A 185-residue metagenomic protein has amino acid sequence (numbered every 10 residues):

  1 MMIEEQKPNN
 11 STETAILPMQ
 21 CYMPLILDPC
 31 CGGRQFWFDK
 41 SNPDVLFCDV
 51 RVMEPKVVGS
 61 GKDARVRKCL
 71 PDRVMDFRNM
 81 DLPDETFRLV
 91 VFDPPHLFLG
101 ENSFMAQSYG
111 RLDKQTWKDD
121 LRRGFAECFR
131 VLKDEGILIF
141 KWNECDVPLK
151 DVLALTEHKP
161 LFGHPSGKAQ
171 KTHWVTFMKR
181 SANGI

Functional and structural regions predicted by a protein language model:
M1-I185: Class I S-adenosyl-L-methionine-dependent methyltransferase catalytic core
